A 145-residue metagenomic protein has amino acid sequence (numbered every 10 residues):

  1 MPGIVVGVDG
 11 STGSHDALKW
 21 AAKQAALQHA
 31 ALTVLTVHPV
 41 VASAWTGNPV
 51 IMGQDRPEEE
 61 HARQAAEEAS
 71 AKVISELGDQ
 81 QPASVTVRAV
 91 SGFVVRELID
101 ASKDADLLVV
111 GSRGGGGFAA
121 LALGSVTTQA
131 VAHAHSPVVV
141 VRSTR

Functional and structural regions predicted by a protein language model:
P2-G53, A101: Small/aliphatic-rich secondary-structure junction motif
G13, I74-L108, R145: Structural beta-alpha unit
L35, T86-V90, V139-V141: General small-molecule cofactor/ligand-binding pocket signal
M52-E68: A short acidic, glycine-rich active-site loop that binds or catalyzes chemistry on phosphate/adenosine moieties
A71, S75, T128: Active-site phosphate/pyrophosphate- and oxyanion-stabilizing loops and adjacent acidic/basic residues in soluble
A101-R145: Gly/Ser-rich helix-loop-strand patches that form or flank binding pockets for ribonucleotide-derived cofactors
